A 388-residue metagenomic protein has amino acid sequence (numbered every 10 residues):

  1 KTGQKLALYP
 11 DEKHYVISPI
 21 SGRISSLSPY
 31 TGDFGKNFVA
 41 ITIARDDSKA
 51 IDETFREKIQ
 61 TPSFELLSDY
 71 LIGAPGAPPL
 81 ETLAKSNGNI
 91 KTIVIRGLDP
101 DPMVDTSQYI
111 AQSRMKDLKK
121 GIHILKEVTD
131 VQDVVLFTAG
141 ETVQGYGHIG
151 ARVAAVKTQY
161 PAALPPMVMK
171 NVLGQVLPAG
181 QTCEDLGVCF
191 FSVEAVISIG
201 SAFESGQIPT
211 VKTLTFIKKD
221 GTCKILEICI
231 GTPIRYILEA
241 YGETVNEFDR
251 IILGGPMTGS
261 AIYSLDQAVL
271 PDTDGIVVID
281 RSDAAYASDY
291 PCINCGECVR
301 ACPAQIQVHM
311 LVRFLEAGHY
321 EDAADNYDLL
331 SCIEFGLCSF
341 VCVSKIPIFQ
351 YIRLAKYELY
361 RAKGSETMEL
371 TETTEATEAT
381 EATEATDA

Functional and structural regions predicted by a protein language model:
K1-L8, I24-S26: Short, well-structured beta-strand-loop connectors
S26-G32, T244: Short, conserved beta-turn/loop elements at beta-strand boundaries and strand-helix junctions
T31-T92: Acidic low-complexity segments
L71-F137, I306, H319-D322: Phosphate-binding glycine-rich loops and their immediate beta-loop-alpha structural context
A74, A84-K85, D105-S107, V128-I234 (+2 more regions): Hydrophobic alpha-helical positions that pack around
P161-A163, M167-V176, E204, G242-G296: Active-site gating/interface segments in enzymes
D274-D289, V299, P303-E372, A388: Ferredoxin-type iron-sulfur electron-transfer modules in oxidoreductases and energy-metabolism complexes
T371-T386: Long, intrinsically disordered low-complexity tandem-repeat segments
